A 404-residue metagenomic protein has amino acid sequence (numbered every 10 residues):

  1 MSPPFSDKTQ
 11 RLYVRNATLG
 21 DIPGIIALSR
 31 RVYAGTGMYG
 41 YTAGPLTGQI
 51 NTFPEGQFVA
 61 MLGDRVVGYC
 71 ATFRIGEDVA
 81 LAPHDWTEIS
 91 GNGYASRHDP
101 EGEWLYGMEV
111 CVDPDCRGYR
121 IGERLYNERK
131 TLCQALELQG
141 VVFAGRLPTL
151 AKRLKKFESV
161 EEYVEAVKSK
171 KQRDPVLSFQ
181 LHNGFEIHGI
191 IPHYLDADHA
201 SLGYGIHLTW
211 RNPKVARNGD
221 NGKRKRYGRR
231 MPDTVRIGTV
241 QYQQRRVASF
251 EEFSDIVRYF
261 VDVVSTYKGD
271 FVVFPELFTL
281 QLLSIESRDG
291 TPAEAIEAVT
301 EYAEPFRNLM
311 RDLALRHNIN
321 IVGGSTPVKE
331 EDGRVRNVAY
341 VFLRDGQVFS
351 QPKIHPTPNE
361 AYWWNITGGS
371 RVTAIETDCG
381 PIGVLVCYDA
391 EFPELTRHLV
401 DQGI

Functional and structural regions predicted by a protein language model:
L12, R65-Y69, L105: Glycine-rich phosphate/pyrophosphate-binding loop shared by adenosine-nucleotide-utilizing enzymes
L12-I25: A short beta-loop-alpha structural element at the N-terminal edge of CoA-dependent acyl/N-acetyltransferase catalytic
T36-D78, E88-S96: Active-site rim helix/loop that mediates acceptor-substrate recognition in acyltransferases
A71-E109, N127, L147-P175, L181 (+1 more regions): Conserved acyl-donor/pantetheine-binding loop and adjacent beta-alpha core of acyl/acetyltransferases and related
V112, G118-C133, V142-F143: Conserved acetyl-CoA-binding loop-helix of GNAT-fold acetyltransferases
Q172-F179, N183-E186, H193-R224: C-terminal "cap" of GNAT-fold acetyltransferases
F250-S254, R258-R344: Cys-nucleophile CN-hydrolase/nitrilase-fold catalytic domain and related Cys-dependent amidase chemistry that acts on
K329-Q402: Active-site catalytic loop in hydrolytic enzyme cores
